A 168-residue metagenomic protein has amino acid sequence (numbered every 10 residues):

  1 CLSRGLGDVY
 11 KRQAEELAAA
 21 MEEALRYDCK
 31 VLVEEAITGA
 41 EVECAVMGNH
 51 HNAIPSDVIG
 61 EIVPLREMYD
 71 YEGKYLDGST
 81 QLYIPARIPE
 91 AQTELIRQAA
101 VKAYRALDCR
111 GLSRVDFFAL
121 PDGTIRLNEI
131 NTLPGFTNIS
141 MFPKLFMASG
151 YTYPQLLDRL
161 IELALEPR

Functional and structural regions predicted by a protein language model:
C1-Y10: Single conserved hydrophobic/aromatic residue that forms the stacking wall/gate of nucleotide- or nucleobase-binding
R4, M21-E23, N52-P64, D108-L112 (+1 more regions): Short, Lys/Arg-enriched charge-dense amphipathic segments
G7, V31, V42, S113-V115: Conserved beta-strand core positions
D8, E41-V46, E166-R168: Short, solvent-exposed polar/charged micro-motifs at secondary-structure junctions
V9, N49, L82, I139 (+1 more regions): Short, electropositive, low-hydrophobicity segments enriched in small/polar residues
R12-E15, A148-S149: A glycine- and small-aliphatic-rich helix-loop capping segment at beta-alpha/alpha-beta transitions that lines
A14-Q98, T124-R126: Phosphate-binding site of ATP-dependent enzymes
P89-R168: ATP-dependent carboxylate activation and anion-phosphoryl transfer catalytic cores that bind Mg-ATP to form
